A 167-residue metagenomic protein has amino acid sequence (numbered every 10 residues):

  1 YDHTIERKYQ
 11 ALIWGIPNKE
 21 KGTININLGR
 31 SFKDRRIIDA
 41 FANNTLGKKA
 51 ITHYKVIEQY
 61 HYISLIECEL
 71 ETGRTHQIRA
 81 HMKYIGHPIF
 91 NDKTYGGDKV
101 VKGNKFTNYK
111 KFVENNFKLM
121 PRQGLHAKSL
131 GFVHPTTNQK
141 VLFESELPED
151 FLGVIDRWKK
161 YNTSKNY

Functional and structural regions predicted by a protein language model:
Y1-Y167: RNA pseudouridine synthases
